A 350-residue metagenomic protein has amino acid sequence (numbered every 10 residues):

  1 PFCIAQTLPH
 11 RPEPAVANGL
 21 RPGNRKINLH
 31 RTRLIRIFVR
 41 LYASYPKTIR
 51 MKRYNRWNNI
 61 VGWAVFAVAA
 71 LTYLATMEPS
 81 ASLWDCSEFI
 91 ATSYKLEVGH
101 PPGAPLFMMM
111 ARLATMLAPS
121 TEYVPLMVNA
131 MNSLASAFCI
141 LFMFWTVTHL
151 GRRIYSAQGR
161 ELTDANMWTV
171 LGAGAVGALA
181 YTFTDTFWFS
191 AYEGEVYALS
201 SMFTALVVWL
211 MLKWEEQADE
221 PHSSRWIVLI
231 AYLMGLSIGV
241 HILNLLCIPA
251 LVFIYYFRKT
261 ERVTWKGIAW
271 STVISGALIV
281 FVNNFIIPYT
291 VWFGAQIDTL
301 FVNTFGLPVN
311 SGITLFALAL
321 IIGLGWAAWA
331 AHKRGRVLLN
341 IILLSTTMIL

Functional and structural regions predicted by a protein language model:
Y45-T72, F138, R160-A175, F316-I349: Start-transfer (signal-anchor) and selected internal transmembrane alpha helices of multi-pass inner/ER membrane
N55-L83, Y181-F183, H241, I279-N284 (+1 more regions): Transmembrane signal-anchor helices characteristic of membrane glycosylation enzymes that use polyprenol
W63, A130-L162, F203-L210: Transmembrane-helix motifs of polytopic, lipid-linked glycan transferases
L74-A75, T121-N129, S156-V170, G174-S201 (+2 more regions): Aromatic- and kink-enriched transmembrane "portal" helix at the membrane-lumen/periplasm boundary that abuts
M77-F89, G99-A111, L126: Extracytoplasmic catalytic/substrate-binding loops of multi-pass membrane glycan-assembly enzymes
D164-W168, V207-I227, F253-V263, G325-A327: Membrane-interface transmembrane helices that cradle and orient dolichyl/undecaprenyl
G172-A175, L210, Q217-G235, T264-A277: Short hydrophobic alpha-helices at membrane interfaces in multi-pass membrane enzymes
H222-R225, E261-V273, F305-T314, A330-T346: Membrane-interfacial entry segments at the cytosolic side of transmembrane helices
